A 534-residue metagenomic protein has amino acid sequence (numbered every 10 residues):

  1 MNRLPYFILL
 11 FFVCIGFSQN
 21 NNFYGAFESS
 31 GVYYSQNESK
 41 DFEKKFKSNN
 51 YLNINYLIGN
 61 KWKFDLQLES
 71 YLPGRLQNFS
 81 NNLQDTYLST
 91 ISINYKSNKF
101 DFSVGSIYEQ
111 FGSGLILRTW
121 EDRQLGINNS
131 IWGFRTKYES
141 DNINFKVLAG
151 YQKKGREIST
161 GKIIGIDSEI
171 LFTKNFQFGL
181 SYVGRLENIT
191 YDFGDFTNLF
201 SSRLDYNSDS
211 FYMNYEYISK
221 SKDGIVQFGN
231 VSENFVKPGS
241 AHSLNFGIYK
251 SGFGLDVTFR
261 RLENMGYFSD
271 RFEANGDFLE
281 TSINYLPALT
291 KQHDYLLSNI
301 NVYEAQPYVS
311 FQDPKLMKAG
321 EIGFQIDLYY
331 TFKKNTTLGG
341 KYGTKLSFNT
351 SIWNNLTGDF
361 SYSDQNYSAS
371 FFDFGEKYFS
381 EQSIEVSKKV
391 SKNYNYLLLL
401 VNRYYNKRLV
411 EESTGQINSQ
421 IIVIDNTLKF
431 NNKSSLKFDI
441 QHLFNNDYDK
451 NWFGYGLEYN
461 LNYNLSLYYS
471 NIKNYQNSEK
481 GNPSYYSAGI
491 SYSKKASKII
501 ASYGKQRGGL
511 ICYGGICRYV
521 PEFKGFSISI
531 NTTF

Functional and structural regions predicted by a protein language model:
M1-A26, F534: Bacterial Sec-dependent N-terminal signal peptides
F17, I54-F64, N94-D101, Y249-S251: Short, solvent-exposed loop/edge-beta patches enriched in aromatic
N22, Y33-Y34, D41-K47, L57 (+8 more regions): Signature for the C-terminal beta-barrel architecture of outer-membrane proteins
F27-S35: Short polar catalytic/cofactor-binding loops
T86, T90, I107-S113, T119-E121: Acidic, small-polar-rich N-terminal luminal/periplasmic segments of exported/outer-membrane proteins
V104: Conserved, mostly hydrophobic/aromatic
G489-S491, S497, G504, V520: Long, ordered, helix-rich scaffold segments
